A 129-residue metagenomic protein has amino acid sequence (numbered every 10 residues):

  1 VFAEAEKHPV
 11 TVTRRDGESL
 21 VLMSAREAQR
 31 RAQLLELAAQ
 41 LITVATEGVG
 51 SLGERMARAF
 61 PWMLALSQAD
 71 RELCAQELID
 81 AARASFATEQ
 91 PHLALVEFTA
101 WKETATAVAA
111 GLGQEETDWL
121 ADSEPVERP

Functional and structural regions predicted by a protein language model:
V1-K7: The conserved cystathionine-beta-synthase
A3, R14, S19-V21, L37-P129: Non-catalytic interaction/Regulatory regions outside core domains
E18-R30: Short beta->alpha transition motifs characteristic of CBS
A32-L34: Acidic/histidine-rich catalytic neighborhood
